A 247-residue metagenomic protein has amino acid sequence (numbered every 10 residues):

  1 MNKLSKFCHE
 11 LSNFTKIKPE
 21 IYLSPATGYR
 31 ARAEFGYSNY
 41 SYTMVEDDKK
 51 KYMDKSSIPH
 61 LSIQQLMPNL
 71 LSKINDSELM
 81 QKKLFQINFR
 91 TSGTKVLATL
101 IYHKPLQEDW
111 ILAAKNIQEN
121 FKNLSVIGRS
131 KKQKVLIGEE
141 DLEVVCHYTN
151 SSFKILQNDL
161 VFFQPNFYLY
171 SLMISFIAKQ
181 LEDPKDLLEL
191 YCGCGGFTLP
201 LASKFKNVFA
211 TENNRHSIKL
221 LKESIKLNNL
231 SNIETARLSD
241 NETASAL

Functional and structural regions predicted by a protein language model:
M1-L84, S92-G93: Extended interfacial segments that mediate partner engagement and assembly in macromolecular machines
N2-K3, P105-L247: Rossmann-like S-adenosyl-L-methionine
P19, K83-I87, L124, I233-E234: Residue-level recognition of the N-termini of beta-strands and the immediately preceding loop/turn
A31, V96, P184-K185: Nucleotide donor/acceptor-binding cores
Y37, E46, L100-Y102, Q157: Flexible glycine-/small-residue-rich
D54, I58, Y102-P105, P165: A general boundary/transition motif marking the beginning of the first structured unit of a protein
N88-F89, D159: Short, basic, helix/turn surface patches
F89-K104: Carbohydrate-binding surface patches
